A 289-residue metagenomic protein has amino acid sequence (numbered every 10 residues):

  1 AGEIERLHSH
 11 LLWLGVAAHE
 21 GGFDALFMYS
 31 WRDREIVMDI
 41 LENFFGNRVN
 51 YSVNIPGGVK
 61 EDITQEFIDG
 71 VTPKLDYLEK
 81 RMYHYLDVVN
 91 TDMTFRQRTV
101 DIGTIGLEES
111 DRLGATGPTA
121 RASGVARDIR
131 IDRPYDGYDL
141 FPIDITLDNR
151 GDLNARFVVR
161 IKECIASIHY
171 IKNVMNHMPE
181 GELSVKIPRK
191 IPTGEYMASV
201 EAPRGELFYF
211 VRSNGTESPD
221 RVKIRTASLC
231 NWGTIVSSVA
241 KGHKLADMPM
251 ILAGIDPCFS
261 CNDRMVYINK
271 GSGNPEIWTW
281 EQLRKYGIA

Functional and structural regions predicted by a protein language model:
A1-A289: Active-site bordering "gate/hinge" segments that shape substrate access to catalytic or cofactor-binding pockets
